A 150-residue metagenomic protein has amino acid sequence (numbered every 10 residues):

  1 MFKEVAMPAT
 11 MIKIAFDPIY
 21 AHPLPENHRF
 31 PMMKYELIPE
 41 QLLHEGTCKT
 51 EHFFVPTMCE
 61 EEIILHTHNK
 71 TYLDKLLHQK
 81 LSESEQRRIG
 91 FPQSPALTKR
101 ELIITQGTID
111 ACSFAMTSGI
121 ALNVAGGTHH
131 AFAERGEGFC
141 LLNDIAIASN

Functional and structural regions predicted by a protein language model:
F2-N150: HDAC/HDAC-like amidohydrolase catalytic core signature
